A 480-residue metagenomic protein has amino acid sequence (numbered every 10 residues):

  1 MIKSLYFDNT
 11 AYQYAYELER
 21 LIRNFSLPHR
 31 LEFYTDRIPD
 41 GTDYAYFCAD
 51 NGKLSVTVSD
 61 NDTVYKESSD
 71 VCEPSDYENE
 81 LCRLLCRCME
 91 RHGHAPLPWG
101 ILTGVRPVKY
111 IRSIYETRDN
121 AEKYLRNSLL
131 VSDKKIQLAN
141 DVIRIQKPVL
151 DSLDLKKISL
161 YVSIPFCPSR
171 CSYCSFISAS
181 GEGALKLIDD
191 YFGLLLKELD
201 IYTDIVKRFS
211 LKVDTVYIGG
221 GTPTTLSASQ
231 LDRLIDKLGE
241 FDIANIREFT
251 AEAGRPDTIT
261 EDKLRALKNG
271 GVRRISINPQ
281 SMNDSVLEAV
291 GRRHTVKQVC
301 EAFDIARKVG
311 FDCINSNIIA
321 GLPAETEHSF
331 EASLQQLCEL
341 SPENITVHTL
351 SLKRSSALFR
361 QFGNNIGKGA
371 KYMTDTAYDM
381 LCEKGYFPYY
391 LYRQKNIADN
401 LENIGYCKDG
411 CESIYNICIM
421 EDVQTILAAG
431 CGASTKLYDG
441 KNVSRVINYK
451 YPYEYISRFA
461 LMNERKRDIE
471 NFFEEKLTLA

Functional and structural regions predicted by a protein language model:
M1-A121, L195, D409-A480: Radical SAM enzyme core and accessory elements
L54-V58, V162, I277: Short beta-strand motif preference
M89-P96, E116-L160, F209-S210: N-terminal [4Fe-4S]-dependent radical SAM core
L155-F192: Canonical Radical SAM [4Fe-4S] cluster-binding loop centered on the CxxxCxxC motif and its immediate flanking residues
K157-S159, T215, E248, N344 (+2 more regions): Beta-sheet entry/capping signal
S178-T376: Conserved non-cysteine loop/helix-boundary elements of the Radical SAM core domain that shape
S285, A289-V290, A320-E327, P342-I366 (+2 more regions): Flexible glycine/acidic-rich beta-alpha junction loops that bind and position SAM and/or redox cofactors in anaerobic
D375-L391: A contiguous binding-surface segment within folded domains or other stable secondary-structure elements
